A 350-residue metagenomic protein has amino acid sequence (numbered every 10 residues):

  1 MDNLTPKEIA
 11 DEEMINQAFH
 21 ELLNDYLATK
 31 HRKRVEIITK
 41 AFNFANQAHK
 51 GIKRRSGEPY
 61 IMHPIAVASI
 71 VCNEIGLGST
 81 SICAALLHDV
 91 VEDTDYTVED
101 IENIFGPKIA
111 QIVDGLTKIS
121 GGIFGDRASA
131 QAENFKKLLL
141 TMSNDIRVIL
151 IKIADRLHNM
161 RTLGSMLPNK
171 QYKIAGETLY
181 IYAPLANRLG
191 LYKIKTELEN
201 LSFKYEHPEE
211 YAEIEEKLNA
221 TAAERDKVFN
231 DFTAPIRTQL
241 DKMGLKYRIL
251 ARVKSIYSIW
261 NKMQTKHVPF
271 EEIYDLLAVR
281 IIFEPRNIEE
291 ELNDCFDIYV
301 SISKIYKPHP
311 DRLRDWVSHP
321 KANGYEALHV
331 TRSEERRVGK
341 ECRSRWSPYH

Functional and structural regions predicted by a protein language model:
M1-S333, R337: Active-site helical microenvironments for divalent-metal-assisted chemistry
E334-E341, H350: Conserved small/polar residues in nucleotide/adenosyl-binding loops
